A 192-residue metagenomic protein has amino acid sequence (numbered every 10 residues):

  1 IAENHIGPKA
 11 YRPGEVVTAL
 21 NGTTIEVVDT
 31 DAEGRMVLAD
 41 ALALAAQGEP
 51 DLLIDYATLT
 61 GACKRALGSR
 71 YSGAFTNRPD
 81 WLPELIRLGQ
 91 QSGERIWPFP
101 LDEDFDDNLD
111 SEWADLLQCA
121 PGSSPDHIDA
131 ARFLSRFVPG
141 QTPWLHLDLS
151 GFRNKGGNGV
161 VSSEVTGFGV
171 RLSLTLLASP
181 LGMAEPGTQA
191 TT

Functional and structural regions predicted by a protein language model:
I1-T192: A generic structural signal for tightly packed, nonpolar segments enriched in small/aliphatic residues
